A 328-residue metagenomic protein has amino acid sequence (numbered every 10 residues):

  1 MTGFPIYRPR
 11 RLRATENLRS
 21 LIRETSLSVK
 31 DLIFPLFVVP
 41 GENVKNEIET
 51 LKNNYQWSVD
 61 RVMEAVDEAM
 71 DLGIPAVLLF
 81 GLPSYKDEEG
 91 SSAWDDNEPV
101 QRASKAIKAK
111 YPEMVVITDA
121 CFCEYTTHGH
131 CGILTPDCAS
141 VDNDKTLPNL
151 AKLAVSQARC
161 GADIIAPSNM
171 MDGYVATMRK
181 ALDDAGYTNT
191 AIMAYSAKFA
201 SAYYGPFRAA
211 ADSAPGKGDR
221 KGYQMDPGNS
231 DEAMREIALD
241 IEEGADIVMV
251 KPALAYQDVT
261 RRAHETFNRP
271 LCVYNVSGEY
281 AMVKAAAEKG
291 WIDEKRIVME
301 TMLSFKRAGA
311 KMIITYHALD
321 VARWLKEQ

Functional and structural regions predicted by a protein language model:
M1-R23: N-terminal amphipathic/basic leader segments beginning at the initiator methionine
T2-G3, T15, L27-I33, V39-Q328: Alpha/beta enzyme core
